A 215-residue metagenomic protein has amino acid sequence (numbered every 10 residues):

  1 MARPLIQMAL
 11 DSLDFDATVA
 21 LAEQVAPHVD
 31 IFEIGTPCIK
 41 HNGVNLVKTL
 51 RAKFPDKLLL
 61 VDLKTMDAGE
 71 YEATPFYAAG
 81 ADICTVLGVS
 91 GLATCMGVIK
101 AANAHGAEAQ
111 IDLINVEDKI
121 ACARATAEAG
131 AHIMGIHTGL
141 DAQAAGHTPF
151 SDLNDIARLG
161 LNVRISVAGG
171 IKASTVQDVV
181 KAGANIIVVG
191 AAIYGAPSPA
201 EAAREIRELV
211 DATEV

Functional and structural regions predicted by a protein language model:
M1-E70, A78, A125-A129, Y194-G195 (+1 more regions): Conserved N-terminal beta1-alpha1 strand-loop-helix module at the mouth
A2-I6, A68-N162: Conserved anion-binding
D11-S12, L59-E70, L113-D118, S166-S174: Glycine-rich beta-to-alpha transition loops that act as phosphate-gripper elements at the mouths of alpha/beta enzyme
F32, C84, M134, I187-V188: Hydrophobic residues within beta-strands of alpha/beta enzymes
T36, G88, L113, T138-G139 (+2 more regions): Short secondary-structure boundary segments
V98, V180, A192-V215: C-terminal helical cap(s) of enzyme catalytic domains, especially alpha/beta-barrels
D152-K181, I187-V188: A C-terminal functional module that forms or caps the active site or interfaces directly with catalytic machinery
